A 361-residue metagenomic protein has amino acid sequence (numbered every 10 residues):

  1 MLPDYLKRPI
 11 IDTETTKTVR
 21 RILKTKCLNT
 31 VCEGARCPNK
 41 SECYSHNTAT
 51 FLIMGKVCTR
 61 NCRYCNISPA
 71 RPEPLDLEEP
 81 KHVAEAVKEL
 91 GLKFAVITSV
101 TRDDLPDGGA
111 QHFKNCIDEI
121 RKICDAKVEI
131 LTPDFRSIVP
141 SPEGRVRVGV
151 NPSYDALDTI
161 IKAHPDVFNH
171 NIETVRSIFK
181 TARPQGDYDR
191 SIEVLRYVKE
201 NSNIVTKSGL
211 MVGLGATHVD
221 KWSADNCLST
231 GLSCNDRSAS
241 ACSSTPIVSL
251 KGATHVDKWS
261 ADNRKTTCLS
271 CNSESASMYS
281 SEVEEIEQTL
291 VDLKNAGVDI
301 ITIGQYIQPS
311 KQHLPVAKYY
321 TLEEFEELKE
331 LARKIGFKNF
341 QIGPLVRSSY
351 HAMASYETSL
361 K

Functional and structural regions predicted by a protein language model:
M1-T50, K81-K88, N115-D125, V139 (+8 more regions): Auxiliary Fe-S-binding modules of radical SAM enzymes
L2-L6, E42-E79: Canonical Radical SAM [4Fe-4S] cluster-binding loop centered on the CxxxCxxC motif and its immediate flanking residues
S68-E73, T181-G186, L314-Y319: Short glycine-enriched, charge-decorated loop/helix-capping segments at active-site entrances that position
P69-V96: Conserved alpha-helical substructure of the radical SAM core
V96-P106, F135-I138, D166-Y188, T206-K207 (+2 more regions): Conserved radical SAM core fold
E143-V146, D225, D236, G252-D262: Glycine-biased, low-complexity coil/linker segments
